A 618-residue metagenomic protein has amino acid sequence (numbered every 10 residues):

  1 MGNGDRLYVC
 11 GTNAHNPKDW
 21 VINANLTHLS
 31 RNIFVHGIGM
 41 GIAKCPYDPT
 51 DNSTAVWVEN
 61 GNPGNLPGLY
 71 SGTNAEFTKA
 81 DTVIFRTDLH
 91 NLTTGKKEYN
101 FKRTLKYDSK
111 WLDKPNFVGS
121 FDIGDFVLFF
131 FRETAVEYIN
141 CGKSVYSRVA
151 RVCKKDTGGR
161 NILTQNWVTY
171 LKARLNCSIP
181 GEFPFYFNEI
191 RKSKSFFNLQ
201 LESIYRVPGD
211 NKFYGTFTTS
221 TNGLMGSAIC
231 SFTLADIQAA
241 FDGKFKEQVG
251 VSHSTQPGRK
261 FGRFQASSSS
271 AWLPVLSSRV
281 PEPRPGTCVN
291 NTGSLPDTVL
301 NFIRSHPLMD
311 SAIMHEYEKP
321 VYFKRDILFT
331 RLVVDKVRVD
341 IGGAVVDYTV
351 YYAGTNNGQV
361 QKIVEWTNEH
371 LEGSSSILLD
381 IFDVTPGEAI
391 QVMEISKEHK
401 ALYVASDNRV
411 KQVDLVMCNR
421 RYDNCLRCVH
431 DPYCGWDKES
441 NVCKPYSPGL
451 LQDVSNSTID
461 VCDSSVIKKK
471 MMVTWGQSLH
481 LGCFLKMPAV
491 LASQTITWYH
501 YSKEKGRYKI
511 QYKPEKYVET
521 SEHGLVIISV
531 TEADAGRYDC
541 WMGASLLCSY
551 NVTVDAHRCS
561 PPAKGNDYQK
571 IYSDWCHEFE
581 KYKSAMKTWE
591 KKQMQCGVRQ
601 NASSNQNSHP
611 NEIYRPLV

Functional and structural regions predicted by a protein language model:
M1-I395, H399-K400, V404-Q412, C443 (+1 more regions): Disulfide-stabilized extracellular ectodomains of secreted/luminal proteins, especially beta-rich
L332, H480-M487, T495-K503, D534-A544: Structural signature of extracellular immunoglobulin-like
G373-I381, L491-G524, A533: Immunoglobulin-superfamily Ig-like beta-sandwich domains in protein ectodomains
R420-V429, A556-S573: Low-complexity, Pro/Ser/Thr- and charge-rich linker/hinge segments at domain boundaries
Y433-P445, S457-T458, H500, S603-S604 (+1 more regions): Extracellular Cys-Trp
K469-V473, P514-R537, M542-L546: Extracellular beta-strand/loop-rich beta-sandwich domains predominantly from IgSF
T474-S478: Solvent-exposed, conformationally flexible loop/turn segments
R537-D567, K583-V618: Extracellular/luminal immunoglobulin-like beta-sandwich modules
